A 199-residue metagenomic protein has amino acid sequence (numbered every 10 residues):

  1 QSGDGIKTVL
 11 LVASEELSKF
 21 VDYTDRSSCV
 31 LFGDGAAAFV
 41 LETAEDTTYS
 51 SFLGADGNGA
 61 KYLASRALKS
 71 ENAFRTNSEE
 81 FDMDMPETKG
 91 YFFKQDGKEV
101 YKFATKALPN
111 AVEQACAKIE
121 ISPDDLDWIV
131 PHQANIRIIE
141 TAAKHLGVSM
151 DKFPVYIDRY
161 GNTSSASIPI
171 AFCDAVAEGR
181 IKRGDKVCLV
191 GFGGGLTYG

Functional and structural regions predicted by a protein language model:
Q1-G5, T105, P109, D127-G199: Claisen-condensing/thiolase-fold acyl-transfer catalytic domains that form or cleave C-C bonds in fatty acid
Q1-G59, F172-G199: Conserved beta-strand-centric core segments of catalytic alpha/beta enzyme folds
L10-L17, E79-M85, I138-M150: Acidic-glycine-rich active-site phosphate/pyrophosphate-binding loop
V21-D22, K61-L63, T141-A142: Short, well-ordered secondary-structure micro-motifs
D25-K102, K106, N110, F192: Condensing-enzyme catalytic core mediating Claisen C-C bond formation in acyl metabolism
A111-I119, A171: Stable alpha-helical structural segments in soluble proteins, enriched in small hydrophobic residues
E120-D125: Short, surface-exposed connector motifs at secondary-structure boundaries
